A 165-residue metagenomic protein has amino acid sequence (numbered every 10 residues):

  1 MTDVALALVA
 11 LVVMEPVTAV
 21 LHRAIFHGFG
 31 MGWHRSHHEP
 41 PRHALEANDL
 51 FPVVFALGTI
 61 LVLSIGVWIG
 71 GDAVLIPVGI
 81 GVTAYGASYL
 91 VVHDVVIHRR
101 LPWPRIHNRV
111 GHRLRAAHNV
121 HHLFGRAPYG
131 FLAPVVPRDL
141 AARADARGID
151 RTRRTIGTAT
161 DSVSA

Functional and structural regions predicted by a protein language model:
M1-A165: Hydrophobic transmembrane helical bundles of multi-pass organellar membrane proteins
